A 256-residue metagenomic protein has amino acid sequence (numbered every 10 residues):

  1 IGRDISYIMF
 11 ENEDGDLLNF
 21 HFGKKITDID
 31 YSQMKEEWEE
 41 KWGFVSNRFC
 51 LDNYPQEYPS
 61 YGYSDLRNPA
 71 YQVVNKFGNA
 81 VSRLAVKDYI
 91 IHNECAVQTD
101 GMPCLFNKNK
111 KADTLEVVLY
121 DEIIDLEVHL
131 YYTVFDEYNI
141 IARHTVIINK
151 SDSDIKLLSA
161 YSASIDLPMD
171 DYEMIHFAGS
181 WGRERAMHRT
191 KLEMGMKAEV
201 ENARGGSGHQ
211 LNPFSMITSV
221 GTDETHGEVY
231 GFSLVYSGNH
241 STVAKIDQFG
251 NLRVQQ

Functional and structural regions predicted by a protein language model:
R3, Y7, D16-Q256: Polysaccharide-binding surfaces and accessory modules of carbohydrate-active proteins
F10-N12: Contiguous, structured surface segment used for ligand recognition
